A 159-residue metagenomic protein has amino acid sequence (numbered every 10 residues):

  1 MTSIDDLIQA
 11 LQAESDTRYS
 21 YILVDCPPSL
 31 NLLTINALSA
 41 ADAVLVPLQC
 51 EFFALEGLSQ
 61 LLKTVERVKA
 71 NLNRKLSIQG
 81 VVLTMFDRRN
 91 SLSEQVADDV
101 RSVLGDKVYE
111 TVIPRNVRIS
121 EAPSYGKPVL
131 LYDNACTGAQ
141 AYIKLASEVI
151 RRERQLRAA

Functional and structural regions predicted by a protein language model:
M1-V24, S29-L30: Cytosolic-facing regulatory segments adjacent to core modules
D5-L11, L62-K69: Short, well-ordered amphipathic alpha-helices
A13-T17, L38, N71-K75: Conserved catalytic network of the ASCE P-loop NTPase/AAA+ motor domain
D25-C26, D42, L61, T84 (+2 more regions): Residue-level signature of catalytic and energy-coupling elements of molecular machines, predominantly ATP/GTP-dependent
S29-L33, F53-A54, R89: Catalytic P-loop NTPase motifs of RecA-like helicase/translocase cores
T34-F52: Inter-motif core of Ras-like GTPase G domains
A70-A159: C-terminal lobe/tail of nucleotide-utilizing enzymes
